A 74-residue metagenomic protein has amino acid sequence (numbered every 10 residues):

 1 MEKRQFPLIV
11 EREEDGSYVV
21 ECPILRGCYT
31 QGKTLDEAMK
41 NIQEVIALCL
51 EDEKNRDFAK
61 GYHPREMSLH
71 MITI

Functional and structural regions predicted by a protein language model:
M1-F6, E13, K40-I74: Short, charged, surface-exposed hinge/linker loops at domain edges that act as mobile lids or interdomain connectors
V10-C22: Short aromatic-glycine-(Arg/Gly/Cys) micro-motifs in beta-strand/loop hairpins
V19, Y29, E66-S68: A generic, residue-level signal for flexible/boundary positions that often mark functional hotspots
R26-L35: A short, exposed loop/beta-hairpin motif centered on an aromatic-Gly-Thr core
